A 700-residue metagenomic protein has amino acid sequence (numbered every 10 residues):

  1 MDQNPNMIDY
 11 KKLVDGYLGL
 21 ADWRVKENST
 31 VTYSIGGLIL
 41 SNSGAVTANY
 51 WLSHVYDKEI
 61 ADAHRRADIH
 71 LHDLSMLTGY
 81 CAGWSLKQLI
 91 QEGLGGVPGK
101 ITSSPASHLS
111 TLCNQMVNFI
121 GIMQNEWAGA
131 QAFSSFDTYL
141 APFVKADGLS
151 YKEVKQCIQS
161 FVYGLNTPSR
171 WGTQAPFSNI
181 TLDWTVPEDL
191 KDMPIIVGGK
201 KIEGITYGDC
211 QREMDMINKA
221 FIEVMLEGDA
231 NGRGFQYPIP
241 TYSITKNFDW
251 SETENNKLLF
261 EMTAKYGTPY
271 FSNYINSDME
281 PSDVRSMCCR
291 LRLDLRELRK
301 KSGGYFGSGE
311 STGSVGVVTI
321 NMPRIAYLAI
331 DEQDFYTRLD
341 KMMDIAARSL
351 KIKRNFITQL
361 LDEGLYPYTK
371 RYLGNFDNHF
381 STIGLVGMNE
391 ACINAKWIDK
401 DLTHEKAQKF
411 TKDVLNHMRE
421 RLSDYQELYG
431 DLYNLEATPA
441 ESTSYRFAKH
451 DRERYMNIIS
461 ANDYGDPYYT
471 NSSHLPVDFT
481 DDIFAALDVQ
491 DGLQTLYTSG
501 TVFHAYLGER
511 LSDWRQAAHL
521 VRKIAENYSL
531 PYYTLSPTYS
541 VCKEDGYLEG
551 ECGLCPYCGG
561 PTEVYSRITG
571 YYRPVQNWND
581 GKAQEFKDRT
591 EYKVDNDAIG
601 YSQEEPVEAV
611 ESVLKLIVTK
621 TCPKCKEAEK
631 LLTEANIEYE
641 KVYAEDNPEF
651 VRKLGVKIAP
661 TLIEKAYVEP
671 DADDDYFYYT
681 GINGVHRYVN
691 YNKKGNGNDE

Functional and structural regions predicted by a protein language model:
D2-D377, I398, H404-Y557, V564: Conserved catalytic cores of very large enzyme subunits
S178, L182, F376-I398, C555-N579 (+1 more regions): Hydrophobic/aromatic-rich, well-ordered segments within soluble, folded domains that form packed cores
S540-Y557, E563, R567-S612: Intrinsic, low-complexity terminal and presequence regions
V607-I637: Local sequence-structure signature of Cys/Sec-based thiol-disulfide redox active-site neighborhoods
V618, I637-E649: Thiol-based oxidoreductase modules, predominantly thioredoxin-like and allied folds used for disulfide exchange
F650-G655, V689-N692: Short amphipathic alpha-helix with an adjacent loop that forms part of the alpha/beta core around
R652-E664: Structural micro-motif
K665-E700: Non-catalytic, surface beta->alpha helical segment in thiol-disulfide oxidoreductase systems
